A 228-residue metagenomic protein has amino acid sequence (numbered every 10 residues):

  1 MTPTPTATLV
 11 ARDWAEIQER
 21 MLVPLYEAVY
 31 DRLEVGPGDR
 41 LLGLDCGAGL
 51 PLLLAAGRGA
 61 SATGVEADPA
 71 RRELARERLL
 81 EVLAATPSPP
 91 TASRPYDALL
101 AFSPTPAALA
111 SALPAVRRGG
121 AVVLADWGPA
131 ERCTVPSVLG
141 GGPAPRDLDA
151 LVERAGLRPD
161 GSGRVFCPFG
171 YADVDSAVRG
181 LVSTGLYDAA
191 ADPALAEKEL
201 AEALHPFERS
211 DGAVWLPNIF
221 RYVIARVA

Functional and structural regions predicted by a protein language model:
M1-D39, L50-L54, R71-L74: Conserved class I S-adenosyl-L-methionine
R40-P90: Class I SAM-dependent methyltransferase SAM/SAH-binding core
A48-L50, L151-A228: Conserved Class I S-adenosyl-L-methionine
L53-A56, L109-L113: A structural alpha-helix within SAM-dependent methyltransferase catalytic domains
S88-L99: A short acidic, Gly/Pro-enriched loop at the edge of an enzyme's catalytic core that lines a small-molecule cofactor
D97-F102, A125: Residues lining the SAM
S111-P114, G119-A172, D188-D192: Conserved catalytic/acceptor-binding region of the Class I
